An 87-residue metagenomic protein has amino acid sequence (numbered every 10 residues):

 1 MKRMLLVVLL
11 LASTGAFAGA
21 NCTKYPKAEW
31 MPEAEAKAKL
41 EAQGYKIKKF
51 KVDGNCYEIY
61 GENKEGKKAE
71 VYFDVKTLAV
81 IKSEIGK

Functional and structural regions predicted by a protein language model:
M1-A18: Classic N-terminal secretory signal peptides
A18-P26: Cleaved targeting-peptide boundary
K27-N55: N-terminal targeting signals for Sec/Tat export/insertion, comprising classic cleavable signal peptides
L40, D53, I59-E62, F73 (+1 more regions): Conserved histidines in hydrophobic membrane contexts and catalytic metal-binding motifs
K48, A69-E70: A structural detector for short beta-strand units
K64-G66: Glycine-centered tight beta-turn/hairpin loop motif at sheet-sheet or coil-to-beta transitions
T77-K87: Short, low-complexity, Pro/Ser/Thr/Gly-rich segments in the mature regions of secreted, periplasmic
